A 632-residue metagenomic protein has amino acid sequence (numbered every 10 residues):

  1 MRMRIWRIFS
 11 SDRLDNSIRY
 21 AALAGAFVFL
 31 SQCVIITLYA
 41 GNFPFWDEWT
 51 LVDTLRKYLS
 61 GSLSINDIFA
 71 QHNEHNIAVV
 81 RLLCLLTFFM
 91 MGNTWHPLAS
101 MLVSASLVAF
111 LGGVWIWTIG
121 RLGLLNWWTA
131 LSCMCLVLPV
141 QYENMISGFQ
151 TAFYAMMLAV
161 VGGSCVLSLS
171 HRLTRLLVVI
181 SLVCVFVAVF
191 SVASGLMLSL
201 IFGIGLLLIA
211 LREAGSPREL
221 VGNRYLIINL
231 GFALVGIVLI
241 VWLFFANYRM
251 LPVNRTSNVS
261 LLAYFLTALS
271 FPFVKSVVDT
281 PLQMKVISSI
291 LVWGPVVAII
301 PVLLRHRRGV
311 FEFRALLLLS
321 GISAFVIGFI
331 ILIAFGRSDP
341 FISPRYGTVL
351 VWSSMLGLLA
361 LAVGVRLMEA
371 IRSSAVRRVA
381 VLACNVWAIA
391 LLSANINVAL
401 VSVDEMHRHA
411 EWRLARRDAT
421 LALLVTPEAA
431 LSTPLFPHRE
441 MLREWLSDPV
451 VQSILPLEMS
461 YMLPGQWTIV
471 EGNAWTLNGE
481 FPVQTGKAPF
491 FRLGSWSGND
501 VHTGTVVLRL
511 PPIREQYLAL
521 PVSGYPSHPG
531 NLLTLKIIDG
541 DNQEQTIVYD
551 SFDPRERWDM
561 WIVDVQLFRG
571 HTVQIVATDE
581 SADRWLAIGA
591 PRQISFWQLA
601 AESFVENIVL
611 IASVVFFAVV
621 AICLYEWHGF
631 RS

Functional and structural regions predicted by a protein language model:
I5-H75, C84, F88-T129, R175 (+5 more regions): Intrinsically disordered, polar/acidic, low-complexity terminal segments
V28, T129-L136, A233-I240, G309-G336: Transmembrane alpha-helix segments characteristic of polytopic inner-membrane glycan-assembly/cell-envelope
W46, Y142-G162, L167, S191 (+1 more regions): Multi-pass, polyprenyl lipid-linked donor-dependent membrane glycosyltransferases
P97, M101, G113, W128-L158: Aromatic- and kink-enriched transmembrane "portal" helix at the membrane-lumen/periplasm boundary that abuts
V160-V178, R212: Membrane-interface transmembrane helices that cradle and orient dolichyl/undecaprenyl
L176-I204: Membrane-interface alpha helices of multi-pass inner-membrane proteins
P489-Y517, S527-G530, W558-I562: Short beta-strands within extracellular/lumenal beta-sheet-rich domains
G540-T572, V576-L586: Extracellular carbohydrate recognition and processing domains and analogous Trp-centered ligand-binding platforms
